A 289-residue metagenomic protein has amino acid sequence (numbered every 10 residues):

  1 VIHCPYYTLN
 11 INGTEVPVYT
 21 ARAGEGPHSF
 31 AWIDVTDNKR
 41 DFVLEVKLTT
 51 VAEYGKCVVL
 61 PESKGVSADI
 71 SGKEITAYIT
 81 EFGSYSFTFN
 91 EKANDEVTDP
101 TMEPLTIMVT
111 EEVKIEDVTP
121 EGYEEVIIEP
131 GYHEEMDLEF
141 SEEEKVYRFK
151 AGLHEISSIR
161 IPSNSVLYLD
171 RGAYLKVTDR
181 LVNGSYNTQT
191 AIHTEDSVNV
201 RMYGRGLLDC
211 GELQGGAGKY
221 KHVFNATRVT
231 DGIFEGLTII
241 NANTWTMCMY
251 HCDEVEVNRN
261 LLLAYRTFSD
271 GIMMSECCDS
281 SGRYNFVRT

Functional and structural regions predicted by a protein language model:
V1-E125: Beta-strand-enriched, solvent-exposed domains that form extended recognition/catalytic surfaces
L9, L44-V46, C57-V59, A77 (+10 more regions): Hydrophobic beta-strand residues in large extracellular and virion-surface proteins
E74-T76, P104-T106, S158, R259 (+1 more regions): Well-ordered beta-strand positions in beta-sheet-rich domains
A77-I79, M136-E142, H154-V166, K176-Y203 (+3 more regions): Extracellular beta-strand-rich solenoid/capping regions of secreted or surface-exposed proteins that bind or remodel
T88-N90, K150, Y168, N258: Residue-level recognition of well-ordered beta-strand positions that form the cores of beta-sheet-rich folds across
E91, A151-L153, R171-A173, H251: A mature extracytoplasmic/lumenal domain signature
T110-S165: N-terminal domain-start segments of secreted/luminal proteins
N164-V166, R171, V198-D209, T230-N241 (+3 more regions): Right-handed parallel beta-helix
